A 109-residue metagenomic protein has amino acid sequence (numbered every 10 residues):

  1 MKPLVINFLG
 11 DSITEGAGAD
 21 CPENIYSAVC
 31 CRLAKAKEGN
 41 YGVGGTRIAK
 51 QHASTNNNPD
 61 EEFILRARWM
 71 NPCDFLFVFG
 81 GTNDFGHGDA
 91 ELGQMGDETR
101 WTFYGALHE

Functional and structural regions predicted by a protein language model:
K2-N7, I13-G105: Conserved SGNH/GDSL esterase-like catalytic core that processes O-acyl groups on lipids and polysaccharides
H108-E109: Extracytoplasmic, non-cytosolic globular domains
